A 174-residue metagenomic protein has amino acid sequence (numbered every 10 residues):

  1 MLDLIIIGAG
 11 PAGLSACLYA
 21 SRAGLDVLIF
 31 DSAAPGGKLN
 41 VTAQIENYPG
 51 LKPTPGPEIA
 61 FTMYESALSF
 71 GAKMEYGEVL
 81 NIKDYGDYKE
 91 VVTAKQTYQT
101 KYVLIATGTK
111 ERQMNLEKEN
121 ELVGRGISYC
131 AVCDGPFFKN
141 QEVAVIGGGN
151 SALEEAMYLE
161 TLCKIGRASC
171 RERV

Functional and structural regions predicted by a protein language model:
M1-I7, A23, M74-Q141: FAD-binding core/adjacent interface of flavoenzyme oxidoreductases
M1-L2, I6-S32, V123, Y129-R171: Rossmann-like dinucleotide/flavin-binding elements
Y19, T62, S66, Y102 (+2 more regions): Alpha-helical scaffold segments in soluble metabolic enzymes
A34-G36: Helix N-cap at the beta1-alpha1 junction of Rossmann-like dinucleotide-binding domains, i.e., the first residues
L39-N40, N115: A short local structural element in Rossmann-fold oxidoreductases
N40-T97: N-terminal Rossmann-like dinucleotide/flavin-binding domain of flavoprotein oxidoreductases that bind FAD/FMN
